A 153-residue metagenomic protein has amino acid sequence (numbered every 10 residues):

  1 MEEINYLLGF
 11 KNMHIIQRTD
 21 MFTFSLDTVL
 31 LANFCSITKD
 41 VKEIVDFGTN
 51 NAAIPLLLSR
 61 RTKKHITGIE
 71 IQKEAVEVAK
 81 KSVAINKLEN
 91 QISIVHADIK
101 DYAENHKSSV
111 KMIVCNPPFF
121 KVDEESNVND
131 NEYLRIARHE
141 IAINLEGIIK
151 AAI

Functional and structural regions predicted by a protein language model:
M1-T38: Class I SAM-dependent transferase core
I4-N5, N12, T19-M21, H96 (+3 more regions): Generic secondary-structure boundary/loop-capping signal
F10, Q17, F24-L26, D101-E104 (+2 more regions): Generic structural "secondary-structure junction" signal
K11-N12, L58-R60, N127-N131, A151-I153: A short alpha-helix capping/helix-coil boundary motif
H14, D20, F24, I141-I153: Conserved Class I SAM-dependent methyltransferase catalytic core
L26-N33, E77, A97, I143-K150: Short, contiguous clusters of charged residues that form electrostatic/catalytic patches at enzyme active sites, used
N33-H106, M112-S126: Conserved SAM/SAH cofactor-binding pocket of Class I
P117-G147: Mobile active-site "lid"/loop adjacent to the S-adenosyl-L-methionine
